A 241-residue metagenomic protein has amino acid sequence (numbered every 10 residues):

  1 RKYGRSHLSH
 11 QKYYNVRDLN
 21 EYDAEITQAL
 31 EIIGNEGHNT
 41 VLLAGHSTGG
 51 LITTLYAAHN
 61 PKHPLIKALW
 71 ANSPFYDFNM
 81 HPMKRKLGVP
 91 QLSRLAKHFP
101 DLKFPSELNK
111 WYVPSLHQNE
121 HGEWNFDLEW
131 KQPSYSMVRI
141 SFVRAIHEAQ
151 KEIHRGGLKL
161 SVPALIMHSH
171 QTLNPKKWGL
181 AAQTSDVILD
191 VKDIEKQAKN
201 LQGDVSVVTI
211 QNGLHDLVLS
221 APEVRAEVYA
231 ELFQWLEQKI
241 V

Functional and structural regions predicted by a protein language model:
R1-Y3, F75, Q211-G213: Short beta-to-alpha linker loops that shape the active-site pocket of alpha/beta-hydrolase fold enzymes
G4-G37, V224-V228: Catalytic nucleophile-loop/oxyanion-hole region of alpha/beta-hydrolase and closely related hydrolase-like folds
A44, T48, I52-R139: Alpha/beta-hydrolase-fold enzymes
P105, E152-S161: The feature captures the conserved acid-bearing segment of alpha/beta-hydrolase catalytic domains
V138-G156: Active-site nucleophile elbow and catalytic-triad environment of alpha/beta-hydrolase enzymes
L160, I166-H168: Short beta-strand/loop motif that positions the catalytic acidic residue of the alpha/beta-hydrolase fold
H170-T209: Conserved loop-alpha-helix segment in the C-terminal half of the alpha/beta-hydrolase fold that carries the catalytic
D204-V241: Catalytic active-site module of serine/aspartate enzymes centered on a nucleophile-bearing elbow/loop
